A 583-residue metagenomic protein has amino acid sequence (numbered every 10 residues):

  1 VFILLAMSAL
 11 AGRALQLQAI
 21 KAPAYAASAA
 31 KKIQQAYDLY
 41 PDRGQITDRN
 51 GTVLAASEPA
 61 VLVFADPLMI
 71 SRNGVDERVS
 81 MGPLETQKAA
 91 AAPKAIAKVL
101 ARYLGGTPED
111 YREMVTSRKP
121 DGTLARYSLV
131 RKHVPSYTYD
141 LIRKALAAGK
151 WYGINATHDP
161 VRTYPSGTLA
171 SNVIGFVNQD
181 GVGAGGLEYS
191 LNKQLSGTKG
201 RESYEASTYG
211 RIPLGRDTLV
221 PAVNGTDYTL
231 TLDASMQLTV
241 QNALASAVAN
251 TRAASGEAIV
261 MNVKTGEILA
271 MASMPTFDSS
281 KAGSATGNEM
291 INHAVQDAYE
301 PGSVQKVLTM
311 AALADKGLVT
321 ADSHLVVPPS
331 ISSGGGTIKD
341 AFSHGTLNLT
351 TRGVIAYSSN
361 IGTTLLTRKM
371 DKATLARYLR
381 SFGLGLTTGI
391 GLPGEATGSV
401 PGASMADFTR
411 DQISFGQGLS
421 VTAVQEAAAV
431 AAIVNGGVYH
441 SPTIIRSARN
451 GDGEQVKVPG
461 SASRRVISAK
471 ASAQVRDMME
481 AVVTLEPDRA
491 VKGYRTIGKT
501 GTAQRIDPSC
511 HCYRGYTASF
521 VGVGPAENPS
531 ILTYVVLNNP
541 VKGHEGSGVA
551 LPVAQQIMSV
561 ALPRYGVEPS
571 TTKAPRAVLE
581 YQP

Functional and structural regions predicted by a protein language model:
V1-A24: Hydrophobic alpha-helical transmembrane signal-anchor segments
K32-A36, D66-I70, D76-A90, A97-A101 (+10 more regions): Second-shell loop/turn segments in exported
I33, D38-D42, K199, R252-G256 (+1 more regions): Short, small/polar residue-rich loop motifs at catalytic or cofactor-binding pockets
Q34-P59: Short extracytoplasmic
A55, A206-D217, N262-S303, L308-N539 (+3 more regions): Beta-lactam-recognizing serine transpeptidase/beta-lactamase-like catalytic domain environment
M69, A91, A95-N224, V535: Small/polar-residue-rich segments within soluble enzyme cores
K94, K98, R102, K132 (+21 more regions): Solvent-exposed, polar/charged alpha-helical surfaces in well-ordered, non-transmembrane soluble domains, broadly
I212-G256: Conserved, well-ordered alpha-helix/loop/beta-strand core segments that scaffold catalytic motifs
